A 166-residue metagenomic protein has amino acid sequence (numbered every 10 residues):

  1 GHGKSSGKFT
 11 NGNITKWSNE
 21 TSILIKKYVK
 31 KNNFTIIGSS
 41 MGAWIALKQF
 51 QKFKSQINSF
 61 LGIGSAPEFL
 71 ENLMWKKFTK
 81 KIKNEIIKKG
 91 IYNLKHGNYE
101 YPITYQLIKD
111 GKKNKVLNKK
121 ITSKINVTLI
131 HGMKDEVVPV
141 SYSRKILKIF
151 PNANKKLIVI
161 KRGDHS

Functional and structural regions predicted by a protein language model:
G3-Y28: Catalytic nucleophile-loop/oxyanion-hole region of alpha/beta-hydrolase and closely related hydrolase-like folds
K30-S40: Alpha/beta-hydrolase fold nucleophile elbow
S55-I103: Hydrolase active-site cap/lid region
E100-K120: Active-site nucleophile elbow and catalytic-triad environment of alpha/beta-hydrolase enzymes
T122-S123, L129-H131, D135: Short beta-strand/loop motif that positions the catalytic acidic residue of the alpha/beta-hydrolase fold
K134-V138, S166: Acidic catalytic loop of the alpha/beta-hydrolase fold
P139-K148: Short alpha-helix in the alpha/beta-hydrolase fold that links the catalytic acid
F150-H165: Catalytic histidine neighborhood in serine/cysteine hydrolases with alpha/beta-hydrolase-type architecture
